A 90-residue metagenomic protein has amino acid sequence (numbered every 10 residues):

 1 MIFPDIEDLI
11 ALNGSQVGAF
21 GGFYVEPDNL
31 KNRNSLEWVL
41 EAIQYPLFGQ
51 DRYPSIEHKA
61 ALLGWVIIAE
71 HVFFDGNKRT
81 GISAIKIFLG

Functional and structural regions predicted by a protein language model:
M1-G90: FIC/Doc superfamily catalytic core
